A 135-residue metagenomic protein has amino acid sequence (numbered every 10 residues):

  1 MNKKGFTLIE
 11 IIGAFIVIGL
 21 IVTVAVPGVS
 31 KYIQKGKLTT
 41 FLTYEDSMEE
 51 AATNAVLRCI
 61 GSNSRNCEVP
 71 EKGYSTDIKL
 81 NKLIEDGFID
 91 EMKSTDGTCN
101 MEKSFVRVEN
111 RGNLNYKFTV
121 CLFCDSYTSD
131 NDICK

Functional and structural regions predicted by a protein language model:
N2-I33: N-terminal single-pass transmembrane signal-anchor helix
P27, V56-L57, N81: Mobile, glycine-rich extracellular loop/lid and propeptide segments that shape or gate substrate/ligand access
G28-E49: Aliphatic-rich helix starts adjacent to a transmembrane/signal segment
E45-N63: N-terminal alpha-helical signal peptides/signal-anchor transmembrane segments
I60-N110: Extracellular/periplasmic head regions of type IV pilus-like filament subunits
D86, T98-K135: Short, surface-exposed interaction loops/tails
